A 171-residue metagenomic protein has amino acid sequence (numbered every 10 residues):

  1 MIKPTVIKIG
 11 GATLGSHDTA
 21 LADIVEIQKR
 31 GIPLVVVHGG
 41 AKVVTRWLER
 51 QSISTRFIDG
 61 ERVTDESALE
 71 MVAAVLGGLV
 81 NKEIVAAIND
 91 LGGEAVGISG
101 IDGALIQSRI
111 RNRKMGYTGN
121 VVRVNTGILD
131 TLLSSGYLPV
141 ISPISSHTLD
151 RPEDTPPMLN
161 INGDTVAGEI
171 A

Functional and structural regions predicted by a protein language model:
M1-I170: Nucleotide/pyrophosphate-binding catalytic subdomain
